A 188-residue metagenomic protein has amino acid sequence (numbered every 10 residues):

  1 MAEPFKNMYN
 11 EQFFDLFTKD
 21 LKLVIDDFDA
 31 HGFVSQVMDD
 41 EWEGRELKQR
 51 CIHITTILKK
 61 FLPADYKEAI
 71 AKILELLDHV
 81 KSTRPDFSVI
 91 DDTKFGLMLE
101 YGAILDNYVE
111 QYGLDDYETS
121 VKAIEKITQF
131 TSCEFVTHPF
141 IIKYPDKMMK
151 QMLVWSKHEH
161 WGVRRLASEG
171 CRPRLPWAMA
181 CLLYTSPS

Functional and structural regions predicted by a protein language model:
M1-S186: Surface-facing alpha-helical segments and adjacent helix-coil boundary elements at the starts of domains
